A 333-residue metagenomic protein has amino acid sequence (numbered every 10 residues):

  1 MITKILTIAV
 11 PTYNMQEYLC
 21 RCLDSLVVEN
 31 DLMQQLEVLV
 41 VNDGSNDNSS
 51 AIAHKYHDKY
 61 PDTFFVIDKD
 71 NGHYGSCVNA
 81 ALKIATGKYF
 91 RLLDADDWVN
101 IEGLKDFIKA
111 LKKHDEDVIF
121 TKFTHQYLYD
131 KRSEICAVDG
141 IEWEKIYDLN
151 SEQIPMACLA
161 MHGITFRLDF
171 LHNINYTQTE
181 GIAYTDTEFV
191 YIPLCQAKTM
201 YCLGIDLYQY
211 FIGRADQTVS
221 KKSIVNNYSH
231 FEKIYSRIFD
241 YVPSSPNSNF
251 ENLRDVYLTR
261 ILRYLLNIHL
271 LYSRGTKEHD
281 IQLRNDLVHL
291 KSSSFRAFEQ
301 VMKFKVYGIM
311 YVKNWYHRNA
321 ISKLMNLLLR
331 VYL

Functional and structural regions predicted by a protein language model:
K4-T7, E37, E188: Cell-envelope/extracellular polymer assembly enzymes that use nucleotide-activated donors
M15-E29: Short, well-formed alpha-helical segments that are part of the catalytic scaffolds of diverse glycosyltransferases
C20, D47-Y56, D68, W98 (+1 more regions): Acidic helix N-cap motif at the loop->helix transition within catalytic regions of sugar-transfer enzymes
S25, N42-I52, N71-H73: A conserved acidic beta->alpha catalytic loop
Q34-G44, F65-D70, A95: Short beta-strand/loop segment that forms part of the nucleotide-sugar
Y74, V78, A95-L203, Y210-V225: Donor-binding/catalytic cores of nucleotide-activated saccharide and glycerol-phosphate transferases/polymerases
F90: Short aromatic/hydrophobic "clamp" motif used to bind/position activated sugar donors
E116, L271-L333: Membrane-interface aromatic/basic loop that binds lipid-linked glycans or pyrophosphate carriers, typified by
